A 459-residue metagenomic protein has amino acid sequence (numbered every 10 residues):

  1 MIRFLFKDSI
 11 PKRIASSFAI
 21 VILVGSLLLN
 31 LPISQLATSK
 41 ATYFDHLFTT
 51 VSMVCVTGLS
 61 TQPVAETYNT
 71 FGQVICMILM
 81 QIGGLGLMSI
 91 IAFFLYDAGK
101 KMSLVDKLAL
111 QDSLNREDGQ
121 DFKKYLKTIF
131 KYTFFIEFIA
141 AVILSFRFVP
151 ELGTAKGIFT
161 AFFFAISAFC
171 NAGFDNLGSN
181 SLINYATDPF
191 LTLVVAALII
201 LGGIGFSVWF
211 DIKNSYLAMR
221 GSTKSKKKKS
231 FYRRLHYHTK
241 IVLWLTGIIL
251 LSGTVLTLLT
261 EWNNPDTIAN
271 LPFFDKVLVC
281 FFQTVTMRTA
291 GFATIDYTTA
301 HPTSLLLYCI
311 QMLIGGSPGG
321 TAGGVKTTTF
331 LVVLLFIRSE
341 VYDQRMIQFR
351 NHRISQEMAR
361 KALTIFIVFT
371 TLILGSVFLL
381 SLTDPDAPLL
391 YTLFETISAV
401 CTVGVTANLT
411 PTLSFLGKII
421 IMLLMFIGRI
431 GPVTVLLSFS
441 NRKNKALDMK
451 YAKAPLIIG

Functional and structural regions predicted by a protein language model:
M1-G459: Membrane-proximal intracellular helices of multi-pass ion channels
